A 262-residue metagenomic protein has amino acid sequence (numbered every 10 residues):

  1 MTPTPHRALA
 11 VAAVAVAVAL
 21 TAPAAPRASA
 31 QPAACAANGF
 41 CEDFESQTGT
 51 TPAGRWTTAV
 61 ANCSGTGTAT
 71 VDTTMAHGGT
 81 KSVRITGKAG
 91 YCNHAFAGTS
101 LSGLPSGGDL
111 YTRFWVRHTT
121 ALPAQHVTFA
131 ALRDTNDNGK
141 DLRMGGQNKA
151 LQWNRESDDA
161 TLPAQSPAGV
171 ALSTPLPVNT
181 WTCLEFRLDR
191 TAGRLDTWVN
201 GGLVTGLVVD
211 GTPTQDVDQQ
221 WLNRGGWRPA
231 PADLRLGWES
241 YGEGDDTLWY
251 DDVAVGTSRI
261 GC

Functional and structural regions predicted by a protein language model:
M1-A30: Secretory targeting and sorting signals
Q31-A61, D251: Extracellular carbohydrate-recognition regions
T48-I85: Extracellular glycan-recognition surfaces and repeat-rich motifs
S82-Y111, P163-V170: Secreted extracellular polysaccharide-interacting domains
F129-D158: Glycan-recognition/cleft segments
S157-C183: Short, aromatic/His-centered strand-loop micro-motif at the edge of beta-sheets
T180-D196: Localized edge beta-strand/strand-to-loop motifs within extracellular or lumenal beta-rich domains
V208-D251: Flexible glycan-contacting loops in extracellular carbohydrate-active proteins
